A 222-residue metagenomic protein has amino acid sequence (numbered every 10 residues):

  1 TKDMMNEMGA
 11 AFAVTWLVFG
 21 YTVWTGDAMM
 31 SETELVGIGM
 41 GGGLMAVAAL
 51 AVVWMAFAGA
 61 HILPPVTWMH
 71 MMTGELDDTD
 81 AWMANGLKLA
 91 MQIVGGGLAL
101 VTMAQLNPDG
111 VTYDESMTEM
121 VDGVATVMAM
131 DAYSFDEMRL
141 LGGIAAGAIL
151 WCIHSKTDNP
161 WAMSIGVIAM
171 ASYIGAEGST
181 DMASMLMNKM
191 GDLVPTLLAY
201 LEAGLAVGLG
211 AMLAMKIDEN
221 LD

Functional and structural regions predicted by a protein language model:
T1-D222: Membrane-interface helix-loop junctions and terminal tails of multi-pass membrane proteins
